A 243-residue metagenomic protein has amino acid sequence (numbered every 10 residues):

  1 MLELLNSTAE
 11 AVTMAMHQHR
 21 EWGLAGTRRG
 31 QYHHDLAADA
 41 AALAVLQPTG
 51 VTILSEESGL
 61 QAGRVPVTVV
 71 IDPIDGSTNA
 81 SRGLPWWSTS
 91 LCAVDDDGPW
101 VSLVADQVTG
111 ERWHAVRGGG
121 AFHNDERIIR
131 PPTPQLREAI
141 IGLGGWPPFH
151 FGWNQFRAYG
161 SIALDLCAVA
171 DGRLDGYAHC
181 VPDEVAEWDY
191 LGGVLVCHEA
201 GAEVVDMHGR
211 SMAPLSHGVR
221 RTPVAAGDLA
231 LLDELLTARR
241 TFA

Functional and structural regions predicted by a protein language model:
M1-I74: N-terminal subdomain of lithium-sensitive/metallo-dependent phosphomonoesterases centered on the IMPase/IPPase/PAP
E21-A25, T52-I53, A121, W153-G160 (+1 more regions): Short secondary-structure junctions
D35, D72-D75, D106, D175 (+1 more regions): Acidic active-site catalytic centers that drive phospho-/nucleotidyl reactions and related ester hydrolyses
D35, S77, D106, A115 (+3 more regions): Residue-level signal for inorganic ion chemistry
T52-E57, I71, A80, A158-G160 (+1 more regions): General beta-strand structural signal in soluble alpha/beta enzymes
S58, G119, E126-R127: Well-ordered beta-strand scaffold positions
V65-G118, F122: DPxDG-like acidic metal-binding loop motif
I128-A243: An extended, acidic
